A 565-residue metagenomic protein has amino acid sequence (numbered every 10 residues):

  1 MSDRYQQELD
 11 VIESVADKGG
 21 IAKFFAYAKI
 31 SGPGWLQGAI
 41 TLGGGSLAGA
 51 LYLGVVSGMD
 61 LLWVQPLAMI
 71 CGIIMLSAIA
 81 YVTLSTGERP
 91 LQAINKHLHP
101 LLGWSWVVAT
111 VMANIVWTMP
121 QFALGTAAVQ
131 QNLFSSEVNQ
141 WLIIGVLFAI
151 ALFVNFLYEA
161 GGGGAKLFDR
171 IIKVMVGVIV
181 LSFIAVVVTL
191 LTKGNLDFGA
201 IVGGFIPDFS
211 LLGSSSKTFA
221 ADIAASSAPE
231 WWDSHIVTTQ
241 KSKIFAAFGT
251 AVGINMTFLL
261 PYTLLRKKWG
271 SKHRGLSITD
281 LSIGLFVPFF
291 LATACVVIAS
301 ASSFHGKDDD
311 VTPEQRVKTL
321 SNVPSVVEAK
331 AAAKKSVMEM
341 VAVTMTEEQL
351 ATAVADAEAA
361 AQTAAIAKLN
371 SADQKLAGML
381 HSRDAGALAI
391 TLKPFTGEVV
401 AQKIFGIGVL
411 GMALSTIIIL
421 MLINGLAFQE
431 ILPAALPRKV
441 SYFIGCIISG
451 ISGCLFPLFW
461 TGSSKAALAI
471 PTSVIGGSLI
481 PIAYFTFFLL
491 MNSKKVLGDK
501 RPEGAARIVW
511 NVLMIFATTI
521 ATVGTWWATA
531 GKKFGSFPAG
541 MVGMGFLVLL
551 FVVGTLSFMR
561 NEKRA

Functional and structural regions predicted by a protein language model:
D10-V15, G49-G54, S77-L102, A127-L133 (+7 more regions): Flexible loop linkers connecting adjacent transmembrane helices in multi-pass alpha-helical membrane transporters
A28-G45, V187-K193, G199-S302, I480-A483 (+1 more regions): Hydrophobic, membrane-embedded alpha-helices of multi-pass small-molecule transporters
Y52-S77, I94-N95, P100-W104, F546-L547: Extracellular loop-to-transmembrane helix junctions
Q65-I79, A185, G249-M256, G275-H305 (+2 more regions): Selective recognition of specific alpha-helical transmembrane segments in multi-pass small-molecule
V107, L133-E159, V174-S182, P437-L455 (+2 more regions): Transmembrane alpha-helical segments of multi-pass small-molecule transport proteins
A165-V174, L422, L426, L436-I447 (+2 more regions): C-terminal membrane-solvent junction of multi-pass transporters and transport-like membrane proteins
K193-V202, S210-A220, A224-S226, V237-K241 (+2 more regions): A generic transmembrane alpha-helix motif of multi-pass inner-membrane proteins
F209-I223, H305-V399, K403: Low-complexity, proline/glycine-enriched hydrophobic segments characteristic of transmembrane helices
